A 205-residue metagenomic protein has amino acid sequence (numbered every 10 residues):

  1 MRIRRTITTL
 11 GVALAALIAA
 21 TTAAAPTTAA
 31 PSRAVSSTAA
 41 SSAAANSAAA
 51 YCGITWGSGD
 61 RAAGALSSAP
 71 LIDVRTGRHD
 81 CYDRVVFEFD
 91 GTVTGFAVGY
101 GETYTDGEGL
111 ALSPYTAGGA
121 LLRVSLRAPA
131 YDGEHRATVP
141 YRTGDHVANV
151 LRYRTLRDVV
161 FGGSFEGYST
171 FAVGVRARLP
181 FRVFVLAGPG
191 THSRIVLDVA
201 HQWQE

Functional and structural regions predicted by a protein language model:
M1-P31: Secretory targeting and sorting signals
A29-E205: Short linear recognition/processing motifs and adjacent strand/loop elements at protein termini and domain edges
